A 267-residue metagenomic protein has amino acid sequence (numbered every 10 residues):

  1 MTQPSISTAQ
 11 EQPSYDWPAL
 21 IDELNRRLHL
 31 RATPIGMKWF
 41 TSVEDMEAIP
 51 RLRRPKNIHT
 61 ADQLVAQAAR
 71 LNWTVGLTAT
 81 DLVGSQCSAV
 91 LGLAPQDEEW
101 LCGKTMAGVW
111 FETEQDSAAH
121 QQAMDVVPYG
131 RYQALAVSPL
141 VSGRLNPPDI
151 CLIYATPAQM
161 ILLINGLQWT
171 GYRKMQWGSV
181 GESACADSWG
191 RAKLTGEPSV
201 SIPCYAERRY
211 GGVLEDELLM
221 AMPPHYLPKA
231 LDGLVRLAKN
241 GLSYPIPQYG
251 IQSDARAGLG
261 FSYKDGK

Functional and structural regions predicted by a protein language model:
P4, P13-K267: Acidic, serine/proline-rich low-complexity intrinsically disordered regions
